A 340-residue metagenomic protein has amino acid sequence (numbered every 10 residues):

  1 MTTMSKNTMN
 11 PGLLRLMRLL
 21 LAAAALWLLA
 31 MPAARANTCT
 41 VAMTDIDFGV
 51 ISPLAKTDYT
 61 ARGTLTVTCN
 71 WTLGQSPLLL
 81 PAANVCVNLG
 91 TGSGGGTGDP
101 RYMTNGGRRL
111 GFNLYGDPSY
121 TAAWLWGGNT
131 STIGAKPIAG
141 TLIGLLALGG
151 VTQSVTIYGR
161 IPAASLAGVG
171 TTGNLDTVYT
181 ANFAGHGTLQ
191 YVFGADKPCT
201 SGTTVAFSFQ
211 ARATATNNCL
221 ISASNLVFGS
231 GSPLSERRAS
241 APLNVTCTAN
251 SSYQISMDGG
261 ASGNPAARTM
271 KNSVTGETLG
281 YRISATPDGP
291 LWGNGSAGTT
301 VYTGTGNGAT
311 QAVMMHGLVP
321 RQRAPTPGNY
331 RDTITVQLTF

Functional and structural regions predicted by a protein language model:
T3-L21: Bacterial N-terminal signal peptides that target proteins for export
L26-R35: C-terminal segment of classical bacterial N-terminal signal peptides
R35-T104, V151-T275, T303-F340: N-terminal small/polar-rich segments of proteins
P77-A83, F112, G116-A122, T130-S131: N-terminal leader/presequence regions that precede the main folded/catalytic core
N88-G92, N113-S119, G127, D258 (+1 more regions): Predominantly extracellular/luminal cell-surface or secreted proteins
S119-V151, N294-A309: Extracellular adhesion/glycan-binding regions together with long Ser/Thr- and acidic-residue-rich low-complexity tracts
R282-P290, A297-Y302: Outer membrane beta-barrel transmembrane domains
P290-G293, D332: Membrane-topology and secretion signals of cell-surface/extracellular proteins
